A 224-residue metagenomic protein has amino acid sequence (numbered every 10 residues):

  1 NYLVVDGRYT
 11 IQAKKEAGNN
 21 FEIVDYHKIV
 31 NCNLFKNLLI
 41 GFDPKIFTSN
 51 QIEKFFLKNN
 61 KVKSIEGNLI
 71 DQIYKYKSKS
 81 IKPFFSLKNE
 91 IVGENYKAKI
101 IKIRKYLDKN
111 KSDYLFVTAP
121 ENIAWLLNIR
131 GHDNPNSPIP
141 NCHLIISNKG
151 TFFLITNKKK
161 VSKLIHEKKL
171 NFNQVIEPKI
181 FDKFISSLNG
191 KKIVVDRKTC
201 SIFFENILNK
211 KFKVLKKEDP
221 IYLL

Functional and structural regions predicted by a protein language model:
N1-L224: A composition/biophysics-driven feature that prefers long, compositionally simple stretches
